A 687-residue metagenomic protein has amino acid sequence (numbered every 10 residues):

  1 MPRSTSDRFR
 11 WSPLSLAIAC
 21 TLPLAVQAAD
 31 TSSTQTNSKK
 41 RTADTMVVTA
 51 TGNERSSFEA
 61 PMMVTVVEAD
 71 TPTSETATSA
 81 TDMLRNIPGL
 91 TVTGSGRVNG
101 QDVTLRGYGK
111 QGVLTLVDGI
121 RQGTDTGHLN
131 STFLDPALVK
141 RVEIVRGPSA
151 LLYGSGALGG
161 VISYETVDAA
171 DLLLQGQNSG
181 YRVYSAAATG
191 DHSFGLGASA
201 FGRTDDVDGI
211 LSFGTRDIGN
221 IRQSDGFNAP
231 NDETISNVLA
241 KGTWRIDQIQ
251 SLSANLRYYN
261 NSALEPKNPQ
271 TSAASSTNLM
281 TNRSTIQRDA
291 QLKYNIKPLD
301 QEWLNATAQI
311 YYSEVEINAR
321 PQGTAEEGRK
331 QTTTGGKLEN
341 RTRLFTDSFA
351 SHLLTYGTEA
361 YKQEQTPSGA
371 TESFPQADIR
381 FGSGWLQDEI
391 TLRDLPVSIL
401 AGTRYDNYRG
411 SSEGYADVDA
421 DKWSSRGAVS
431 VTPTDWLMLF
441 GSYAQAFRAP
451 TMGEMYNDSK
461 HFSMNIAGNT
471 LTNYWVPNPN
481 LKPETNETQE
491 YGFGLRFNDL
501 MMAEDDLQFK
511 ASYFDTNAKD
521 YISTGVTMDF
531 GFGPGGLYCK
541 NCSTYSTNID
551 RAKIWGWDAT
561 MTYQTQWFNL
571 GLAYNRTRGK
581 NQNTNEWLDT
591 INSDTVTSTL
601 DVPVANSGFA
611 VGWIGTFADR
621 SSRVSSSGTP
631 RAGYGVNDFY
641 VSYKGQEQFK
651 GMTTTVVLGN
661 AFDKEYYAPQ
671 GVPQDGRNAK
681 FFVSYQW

Functional and structural regions predicted by a protein language model:
M1-G89, L172-L173, F201-G202, Q248 (+6 more regions): N-terminal Sec signal peptide and the immediately downstream disordered periplasmic leader that contains the TonB box
K39-L172, H192, S313, Y491 (+1 more regions): Acidic, small-polar-rich N-terminal luminal/periplasmic segments of exported/outer-membrane proteins
T166-G202, A377: Short strand-turn segments of transmembrane beta-barrel domains in outer membranes, especially the first one or two
S185, D208-L211, N305-P321, F440 (+2 more regions): Membrane-embedded beta-barrel scaffold of Gram-negative outer-membrane proteins
A187-D217, F227-P266, N282-K297, T346-F349 (+2 more regions): Transmembrane beta-barrel wall of Gram-negative outer-membrane proteins
S224-D225, A229-E233, R245, I249-A306 (+2 more regions): Flexible loop and strand-edge segments within Gram-negative outer membrane beta-barrel domains
P269-A273, N407-R409, D417, V431 (+4 more regions): Surface-exposed extracellular loop regions of Gram-negative outer-membrane beta-barrel proteins, predominantly
L392-I399, D506-A518, G536-V624, T653 (+2 more regions): Gram-negative outer-membrane beta-barrel transporters
